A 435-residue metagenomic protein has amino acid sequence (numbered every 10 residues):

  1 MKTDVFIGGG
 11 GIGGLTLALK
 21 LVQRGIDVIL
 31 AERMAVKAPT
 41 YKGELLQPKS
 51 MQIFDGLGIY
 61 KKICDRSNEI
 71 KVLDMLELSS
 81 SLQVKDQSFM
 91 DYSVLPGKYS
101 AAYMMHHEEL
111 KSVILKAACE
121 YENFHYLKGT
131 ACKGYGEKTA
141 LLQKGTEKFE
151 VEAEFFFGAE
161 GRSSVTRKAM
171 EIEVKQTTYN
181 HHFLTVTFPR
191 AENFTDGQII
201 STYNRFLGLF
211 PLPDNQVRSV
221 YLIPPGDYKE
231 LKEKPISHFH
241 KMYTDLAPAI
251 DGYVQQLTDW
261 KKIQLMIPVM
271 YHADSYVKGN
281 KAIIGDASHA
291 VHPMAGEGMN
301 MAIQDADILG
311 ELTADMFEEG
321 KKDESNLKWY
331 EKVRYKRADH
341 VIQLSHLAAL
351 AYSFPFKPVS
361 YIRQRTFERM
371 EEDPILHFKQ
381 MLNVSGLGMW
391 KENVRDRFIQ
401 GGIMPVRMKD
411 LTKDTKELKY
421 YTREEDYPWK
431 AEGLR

Functional and structural regions predicted by a protein language model:
M1, Q52, G56, Y60-A169 (+1 more regions): Conserved N-terminal helical subregion
M1-G11: Beta1/beta-strand and adjacent pyrophosphate-binding region of the FAD-binding site in flavoprotein oxidoreductases
G11-I12, K37: Residue-level detector of alpha-helix initiation sites
I12, A18, Q264-F356: Conserved mid-domain beta->alpha element of the FAD-binding
V22-K42: Glycine-rich FAD pyrophosphate-binding loop
A35-D55: Conserved N-terminal glycine-rich FAD pyrophosphate-binding loop of Rossmann-like flavoproteins
K138-E150, F155-Q264, P268, A273 (+1 more regions): Conserved FAD-binding catalytic core of PHBH/FMO-like flavoproteins
E311-R435: C-terminal helical "tail/cap" subdomain of flavin- and related membrane-associated enzymes
